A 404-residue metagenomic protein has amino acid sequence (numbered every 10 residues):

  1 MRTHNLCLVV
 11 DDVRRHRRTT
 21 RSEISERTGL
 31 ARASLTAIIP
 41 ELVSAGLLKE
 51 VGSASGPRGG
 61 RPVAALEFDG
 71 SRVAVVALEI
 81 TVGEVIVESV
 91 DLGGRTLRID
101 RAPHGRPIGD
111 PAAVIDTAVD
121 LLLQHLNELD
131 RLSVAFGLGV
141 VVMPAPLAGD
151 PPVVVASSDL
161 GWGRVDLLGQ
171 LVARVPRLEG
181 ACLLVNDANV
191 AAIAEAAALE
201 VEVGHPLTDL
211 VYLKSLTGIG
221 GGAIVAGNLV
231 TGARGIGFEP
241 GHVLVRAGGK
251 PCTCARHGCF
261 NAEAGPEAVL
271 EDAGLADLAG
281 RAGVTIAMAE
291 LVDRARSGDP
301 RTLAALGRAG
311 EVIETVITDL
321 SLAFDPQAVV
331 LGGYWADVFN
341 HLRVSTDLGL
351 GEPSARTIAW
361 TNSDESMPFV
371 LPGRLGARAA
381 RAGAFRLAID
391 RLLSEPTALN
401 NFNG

Functional and structural regions predicted by a protein language model:
M1-P103, P107-N127, E200-G204, F260-G404: ATP-binding/phosphotransfer module of carbohydrate and carboxylate kinases, centering on a glycine-rich
S53, R101, D159, R234-G235: Short clusters of small/polar residues that mark proteolytic maturation junctions
A65-E67, V75-E79, F136-V140, D209-K214 (+1 more regions): Short glycine-aspartate micro-motif
D91, G149, I224: Short, acidic, Ser/Thr-enriched surface-loop or helix-capping motifs
T96-D209, N340, V344-R356: Glycine-rich phosphate-binding loop and adjoining helix at the ATP-binding site of ATP-dependent phosphoryl-transfer
G180, L184, A188, V245-G280: Glycine-rich phosphate-binding loop plus the immediately following alpha-helix
E202, P206-A264: Glycine-rich phosphate-binding loop of actin/hexokinase-like ATP-binding domains
